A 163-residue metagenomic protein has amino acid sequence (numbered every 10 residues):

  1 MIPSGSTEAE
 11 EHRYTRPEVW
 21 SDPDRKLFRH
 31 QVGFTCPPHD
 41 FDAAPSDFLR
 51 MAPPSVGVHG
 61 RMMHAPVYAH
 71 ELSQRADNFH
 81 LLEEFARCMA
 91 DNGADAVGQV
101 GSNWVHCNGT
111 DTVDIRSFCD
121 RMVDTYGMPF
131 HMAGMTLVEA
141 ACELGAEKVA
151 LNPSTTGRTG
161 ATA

Functional and structural regions predicted by a protein language model:
I2-L81: N-terminal glycine-rich anion-binding loop in soluble enzyme alpha/beta folds
D24-F28, V123-T125, A141-L144: Solvent-exposed alpha-helices and their adjacent loops that cap or buttress functional pockets in soluble metabolic
T35-D42, G101-T112, L137, S154-T159: Gly/Ser/Thr-rich loops at beta-strand to alpha-helix junctions that form or flank small-molecule/cofactor-binding
A43-P54, D114-F118, R158-A163: Short, solvent-exposed amphipathic alpha-helices that sit in or adjacent to ligand/effector-binding or catalytic
A76, H80-R87, V138-C142: Amphipathic, non-transmembrane alpha-helical secondary structure
A86-M135: Glycine/small-residue-rich loop that forms an oxyanion/phosphate-binding "nest" at active or ligand-binding sites
F118-C119, M128-A163: Conserved beta-alpha
